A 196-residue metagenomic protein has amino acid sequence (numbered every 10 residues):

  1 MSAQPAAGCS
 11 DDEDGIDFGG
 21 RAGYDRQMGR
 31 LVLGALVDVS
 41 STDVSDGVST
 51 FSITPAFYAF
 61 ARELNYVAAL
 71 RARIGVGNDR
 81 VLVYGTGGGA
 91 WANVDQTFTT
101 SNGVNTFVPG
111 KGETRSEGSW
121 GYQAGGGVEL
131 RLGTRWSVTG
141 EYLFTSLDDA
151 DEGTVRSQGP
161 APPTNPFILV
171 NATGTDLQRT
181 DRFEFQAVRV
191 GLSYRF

Functional and structural regions predicted by a protein language model:
M1-F196: Gram-negative outer-membrane beta-barrel domains
